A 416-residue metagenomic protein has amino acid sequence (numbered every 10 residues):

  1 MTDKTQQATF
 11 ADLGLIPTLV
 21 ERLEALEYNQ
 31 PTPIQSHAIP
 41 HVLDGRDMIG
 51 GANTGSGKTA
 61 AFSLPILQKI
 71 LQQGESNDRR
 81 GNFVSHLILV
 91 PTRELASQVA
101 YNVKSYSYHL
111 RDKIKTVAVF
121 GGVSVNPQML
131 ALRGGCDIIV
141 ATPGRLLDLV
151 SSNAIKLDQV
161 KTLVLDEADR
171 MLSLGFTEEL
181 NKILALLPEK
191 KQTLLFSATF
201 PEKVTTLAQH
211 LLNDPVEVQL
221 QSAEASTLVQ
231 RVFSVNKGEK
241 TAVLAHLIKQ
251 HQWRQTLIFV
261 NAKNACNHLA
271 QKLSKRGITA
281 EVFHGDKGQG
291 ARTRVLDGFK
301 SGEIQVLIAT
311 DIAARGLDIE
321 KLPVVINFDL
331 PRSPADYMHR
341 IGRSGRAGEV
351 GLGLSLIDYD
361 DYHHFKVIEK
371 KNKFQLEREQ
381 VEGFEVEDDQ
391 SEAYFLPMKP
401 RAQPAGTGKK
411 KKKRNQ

Functional and structural regions predicted by a protein language model:
M1-Q7, G406-K411: Intrinsically disordered, low-complexity accessory regions that flank the conserved helicase/ATPase core of eukaryotic
T2-Q390: Conserved helicase RecA-like core
Q375-Q416: Non-catalytic, charged low-complexity extensions flanking SF2 helicase motor domains
